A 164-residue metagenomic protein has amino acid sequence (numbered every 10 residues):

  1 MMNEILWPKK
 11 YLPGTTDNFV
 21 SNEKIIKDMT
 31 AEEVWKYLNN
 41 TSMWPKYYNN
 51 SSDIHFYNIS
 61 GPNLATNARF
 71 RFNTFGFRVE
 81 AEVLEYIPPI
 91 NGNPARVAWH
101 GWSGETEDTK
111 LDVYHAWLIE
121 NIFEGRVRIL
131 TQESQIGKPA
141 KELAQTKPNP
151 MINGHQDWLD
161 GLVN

Functional and structural regions predicted by a protein language model:
M1-G61: Hydrophobic ligand-binding cavity/cleft-lining segments
I5-W7, N63-T66, R96-S103: Short Pro/Gly-enriched beta-strand edge/turn motifs at strand-loop
N22, S42-G92: Short beta-edge strand/loop motif at the mouth of beta-sheet-based domains
A31, G76, D112, P148 (+1 more regions): A structural signal for well-ordered alpha-helical scaffolds and beta->alpha junctions
E33-L38, W44, F70, V83 (+4 more regions): Hydrophobic pocket/interface hotspot
T74-R128, S134-I136: Hydrophobic-ligand binding "helix-grip"
R128-N164: A conserved amphipathic terminal alpha-helix motif
